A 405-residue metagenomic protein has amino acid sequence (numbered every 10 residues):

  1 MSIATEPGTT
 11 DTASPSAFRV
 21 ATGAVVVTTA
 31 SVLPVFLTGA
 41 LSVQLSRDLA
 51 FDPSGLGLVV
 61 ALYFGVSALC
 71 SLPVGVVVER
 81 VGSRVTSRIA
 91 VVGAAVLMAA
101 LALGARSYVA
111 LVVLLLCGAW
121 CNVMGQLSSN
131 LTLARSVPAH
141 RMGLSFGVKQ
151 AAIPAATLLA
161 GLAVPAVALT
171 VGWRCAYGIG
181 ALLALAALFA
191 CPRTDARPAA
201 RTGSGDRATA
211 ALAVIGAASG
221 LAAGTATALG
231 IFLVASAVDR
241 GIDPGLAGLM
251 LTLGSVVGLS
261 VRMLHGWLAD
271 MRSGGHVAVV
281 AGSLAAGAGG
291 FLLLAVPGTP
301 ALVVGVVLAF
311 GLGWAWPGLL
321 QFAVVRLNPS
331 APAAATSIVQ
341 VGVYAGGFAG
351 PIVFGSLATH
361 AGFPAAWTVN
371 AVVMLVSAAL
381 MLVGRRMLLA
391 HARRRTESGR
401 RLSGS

Functional and structural regions predicted by a protein language model:
F36, F64-L72, T157-L158, S255-M263 (+1 more regions): Residue-level signature of mid-helix packing/kink "hotspots" within the transmembrane helices of 12-pass Major
T38-G39, A211-T252, L259: Extracytoplasmic gate region of multi-pass secondary transporters
L69-A105: Conserved MFS/SLC helix-loop-helix module at the cytosolic interface between two early adjacent transmembrane helices
C70-G82, V261-G274: Helix-to-loop junctions at the C-terminal end of transmembrane segments in multipass secondary transporters
A110, V148-P192: Helix-loop-helix hairpin linking two adjacent transmembrane segments in secondary transporters
L114-A152: Cytoplasmic helix-loop-helix junction between adjacent transmembrane helices in 12-TM secondary transporters
G275-L320: C-terminal transmembrane helical hairpin of 12-TM major facilitator-type secondary transporters
S330-F363, N370: A late C-terminal transmembrane helix in Major Facilitator Superfamily
